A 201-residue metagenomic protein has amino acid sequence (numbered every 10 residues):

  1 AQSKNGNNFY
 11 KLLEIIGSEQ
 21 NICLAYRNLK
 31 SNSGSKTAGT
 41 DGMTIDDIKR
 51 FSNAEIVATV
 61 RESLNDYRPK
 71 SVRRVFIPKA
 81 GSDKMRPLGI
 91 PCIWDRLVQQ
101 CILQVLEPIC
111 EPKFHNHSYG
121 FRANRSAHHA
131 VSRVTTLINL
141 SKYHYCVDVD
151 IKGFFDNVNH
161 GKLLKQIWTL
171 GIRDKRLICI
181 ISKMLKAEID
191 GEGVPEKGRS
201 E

Functional and structural regions predicted by a protein language model:
A1-A54: Non-catalytic, polymerase-adjacent accessory regions of viral genome-replication enzymes
L12-I15, P87-C92, G120, N124 (+1 more regions): Short, charged/polar micro-motifs that form catalytic or ligand-binding hotspots
A25-Y26, C101, I180-L185: Short alpha-helical scaffolding segments that buttress acidic/His motifs in well-ordered protein cores
D47-S71: Amphipathic alpha-helical blocks
I56, S71-V75, K113-H117, F121-R125 (+1 more regions): Conserved polymerase palm-domain catalytic core
N65, R74-K79: Non-catalytic beta-strand/loop surface segments
M85-F114, K197-E201: Conserved pre-motif C helix in the palm subdomain of viral-like polymerases
